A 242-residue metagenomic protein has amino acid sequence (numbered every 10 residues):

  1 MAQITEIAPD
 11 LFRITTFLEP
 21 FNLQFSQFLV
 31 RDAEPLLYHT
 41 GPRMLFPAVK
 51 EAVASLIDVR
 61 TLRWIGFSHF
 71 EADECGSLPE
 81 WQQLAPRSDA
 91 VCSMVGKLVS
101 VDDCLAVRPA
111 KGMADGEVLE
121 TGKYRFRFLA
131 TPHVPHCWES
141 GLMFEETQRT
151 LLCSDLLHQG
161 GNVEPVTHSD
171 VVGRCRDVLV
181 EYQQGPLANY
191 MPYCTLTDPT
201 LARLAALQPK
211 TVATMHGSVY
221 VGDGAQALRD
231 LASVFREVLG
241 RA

Functional and structural regions predicted by a protein language model:
A2-V53, L142-C153: Conserved beta-strand hairpin/beta-sheet module of binuclear metal-dependent hydrolase folds, prominently
E6-P9, D89-S140, P192-T200, A205: Metallo-beta-lactamase
R13-E19, G41-R43, F67-H69, R127-H133 (+1 more regions): Short, flexible loop segments at the rims of nucleotide/cofactor-binding pockets, characterized by
Y38-T40, L62-F70, A90-M94, L151-D155 (+2 more regions): Active-site neighborhood of phospho(di)ester-bond hydrolases with catalytic His/Asp-centered motifs
P42-R43, A72, H158, V219: Short, glycine/acidic-enriched loop or turn micro-motifs at the edges of active sites
L45-V91: Active-site metal-binding motif and surrounding structural segment of the metallo-beta-lactamase
P86-S88, V221-A242: Short acidic, glycine/proline-enriched helix-loop-strand junctions
P132-D223, S233-F235: Metallo-beta-lactamase
